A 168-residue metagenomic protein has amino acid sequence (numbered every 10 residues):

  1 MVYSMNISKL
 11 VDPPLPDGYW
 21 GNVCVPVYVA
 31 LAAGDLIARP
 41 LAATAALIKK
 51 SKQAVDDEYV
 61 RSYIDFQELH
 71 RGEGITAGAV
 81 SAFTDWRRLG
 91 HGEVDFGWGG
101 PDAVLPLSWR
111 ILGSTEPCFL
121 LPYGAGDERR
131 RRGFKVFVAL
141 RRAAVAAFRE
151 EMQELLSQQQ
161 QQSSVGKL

Functional and structural regions predicted by a protein language model:
M1-L168: Acyl-CoA-dependent O-acyltransferases
